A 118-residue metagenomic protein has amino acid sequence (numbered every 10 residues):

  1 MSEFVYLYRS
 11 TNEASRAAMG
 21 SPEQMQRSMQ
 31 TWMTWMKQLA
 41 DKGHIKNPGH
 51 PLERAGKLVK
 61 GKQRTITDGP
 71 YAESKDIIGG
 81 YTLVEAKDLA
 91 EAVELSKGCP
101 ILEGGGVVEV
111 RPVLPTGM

Functional and structural regions predicted by a protein language model:
M1-M118: Conserved, structured core segments of small domains
